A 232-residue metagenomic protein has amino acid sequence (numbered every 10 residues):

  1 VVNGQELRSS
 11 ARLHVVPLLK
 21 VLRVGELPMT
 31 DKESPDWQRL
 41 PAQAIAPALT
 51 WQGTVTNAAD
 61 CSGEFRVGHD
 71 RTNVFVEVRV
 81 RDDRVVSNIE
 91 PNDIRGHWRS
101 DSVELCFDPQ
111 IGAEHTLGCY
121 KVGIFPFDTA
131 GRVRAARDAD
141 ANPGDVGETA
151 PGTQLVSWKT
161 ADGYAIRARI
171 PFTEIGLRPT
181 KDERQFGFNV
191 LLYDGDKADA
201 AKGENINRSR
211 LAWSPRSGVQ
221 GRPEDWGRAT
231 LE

Functional and structural regions predicted by a protein language model:
V1-E232: Structural preference for beta-rich elements and adjacent junctions enriched in aromatics
